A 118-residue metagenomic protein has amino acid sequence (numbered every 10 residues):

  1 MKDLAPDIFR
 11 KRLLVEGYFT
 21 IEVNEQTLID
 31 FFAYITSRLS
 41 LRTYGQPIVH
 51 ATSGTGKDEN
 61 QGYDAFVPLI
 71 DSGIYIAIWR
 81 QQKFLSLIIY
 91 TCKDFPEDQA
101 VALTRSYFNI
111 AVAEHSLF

Functional and structural regions predicted by a protein language model:
M1-F118: Polybasic/polar functional segments that serve as interface/processing modules
